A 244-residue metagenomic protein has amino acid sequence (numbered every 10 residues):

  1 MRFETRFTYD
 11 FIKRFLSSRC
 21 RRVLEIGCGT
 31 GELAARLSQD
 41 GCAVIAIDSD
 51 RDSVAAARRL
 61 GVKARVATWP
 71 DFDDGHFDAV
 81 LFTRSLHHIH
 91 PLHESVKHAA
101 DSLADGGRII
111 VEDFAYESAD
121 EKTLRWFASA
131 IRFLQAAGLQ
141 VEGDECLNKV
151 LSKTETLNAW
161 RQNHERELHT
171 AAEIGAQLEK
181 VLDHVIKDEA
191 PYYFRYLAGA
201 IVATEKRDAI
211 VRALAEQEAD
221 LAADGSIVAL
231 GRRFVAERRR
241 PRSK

Functional and structural regions predicted by a protein language model:
R2-C20: Conserved alpha-helix/loop element of class I SAM-dependent methyltransferases that forms part of the SAM/SAH-binding
C20-G27: Conserved class I S-adenosyl-L-methionine
T30-D71: Class I SAM-dependent methyltransferase SAM/SAH-binding core
L81: A conserved beta-strand element that flanks and buttresses the S-adenosyl-L-methionine
E94-D105: A short glycine-rich, Lys/Arg-flanked "PGG" loop and its adjoining helix->strand segment in the class I
I110-G143: Conserved class I S-adenosyl-L-methionine
E142-V202: Substrate-binding/catalytic lobe of Class I Rossmann-like enzymes that use SAM or dcSAM, i.e., the mid-to-C-terminal
V181, I186-K244: C-terminal lobe and adjacent flexible extensions of AdoMet/dcAdoMet transferase-like proteins
